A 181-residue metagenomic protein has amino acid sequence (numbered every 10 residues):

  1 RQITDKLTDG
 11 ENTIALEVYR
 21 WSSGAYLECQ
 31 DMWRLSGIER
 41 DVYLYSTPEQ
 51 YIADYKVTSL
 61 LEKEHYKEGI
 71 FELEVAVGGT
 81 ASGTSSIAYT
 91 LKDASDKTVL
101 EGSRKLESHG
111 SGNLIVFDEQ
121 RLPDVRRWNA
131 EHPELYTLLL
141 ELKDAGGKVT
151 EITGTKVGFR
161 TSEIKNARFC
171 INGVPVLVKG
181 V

Functional and structural regions predicted by a protein language model:
R1-V181: Secreted/periplasmic carbohydrate-active enzymes, especially glycoside hydrolases
